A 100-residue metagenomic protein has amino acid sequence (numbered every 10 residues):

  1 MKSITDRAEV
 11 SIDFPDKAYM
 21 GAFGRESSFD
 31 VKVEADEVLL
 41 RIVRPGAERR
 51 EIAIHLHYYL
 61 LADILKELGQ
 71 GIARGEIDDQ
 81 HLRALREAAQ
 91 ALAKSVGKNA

Functional and structural regions predicted by a protein language model:
M1-A100: Positively charged, low-complexity terminal tracts and the immediately adjacent first secondary-structure elements
